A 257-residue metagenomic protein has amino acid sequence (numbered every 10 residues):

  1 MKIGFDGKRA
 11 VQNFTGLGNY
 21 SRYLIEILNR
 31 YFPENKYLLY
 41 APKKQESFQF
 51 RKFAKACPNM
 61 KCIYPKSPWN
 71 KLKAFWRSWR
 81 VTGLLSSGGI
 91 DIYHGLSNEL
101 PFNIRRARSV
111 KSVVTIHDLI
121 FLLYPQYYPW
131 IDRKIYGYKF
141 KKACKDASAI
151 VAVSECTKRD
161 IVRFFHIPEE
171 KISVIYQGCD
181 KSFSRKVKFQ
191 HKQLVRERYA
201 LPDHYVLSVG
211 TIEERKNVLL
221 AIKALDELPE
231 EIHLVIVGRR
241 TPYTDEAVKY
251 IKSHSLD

Functional and structural regions predicted by a protein language model:
M1-D257: Carbohydrate transferase catalytic cores enriched for Leloir-type hexosyltransferases
